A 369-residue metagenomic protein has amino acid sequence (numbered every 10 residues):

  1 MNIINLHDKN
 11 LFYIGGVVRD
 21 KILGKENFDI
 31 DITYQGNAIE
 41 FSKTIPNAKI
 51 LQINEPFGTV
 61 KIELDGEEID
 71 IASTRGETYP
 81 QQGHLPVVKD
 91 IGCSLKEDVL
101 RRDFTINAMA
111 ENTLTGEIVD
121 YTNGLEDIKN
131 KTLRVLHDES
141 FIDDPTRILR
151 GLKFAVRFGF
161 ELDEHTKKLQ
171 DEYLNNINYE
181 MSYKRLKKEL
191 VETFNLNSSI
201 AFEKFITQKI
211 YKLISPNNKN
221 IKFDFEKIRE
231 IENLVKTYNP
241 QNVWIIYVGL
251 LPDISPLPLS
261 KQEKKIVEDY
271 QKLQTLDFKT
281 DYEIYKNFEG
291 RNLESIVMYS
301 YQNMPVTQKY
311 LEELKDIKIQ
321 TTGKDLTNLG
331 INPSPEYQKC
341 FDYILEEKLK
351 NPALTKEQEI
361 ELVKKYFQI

Functional and structural regions predicted by a protein language model:
M1-I369: Catalytic cores of the polymerase beta-like nucleotidyltransferase superfamily and closely associated nucleotide
